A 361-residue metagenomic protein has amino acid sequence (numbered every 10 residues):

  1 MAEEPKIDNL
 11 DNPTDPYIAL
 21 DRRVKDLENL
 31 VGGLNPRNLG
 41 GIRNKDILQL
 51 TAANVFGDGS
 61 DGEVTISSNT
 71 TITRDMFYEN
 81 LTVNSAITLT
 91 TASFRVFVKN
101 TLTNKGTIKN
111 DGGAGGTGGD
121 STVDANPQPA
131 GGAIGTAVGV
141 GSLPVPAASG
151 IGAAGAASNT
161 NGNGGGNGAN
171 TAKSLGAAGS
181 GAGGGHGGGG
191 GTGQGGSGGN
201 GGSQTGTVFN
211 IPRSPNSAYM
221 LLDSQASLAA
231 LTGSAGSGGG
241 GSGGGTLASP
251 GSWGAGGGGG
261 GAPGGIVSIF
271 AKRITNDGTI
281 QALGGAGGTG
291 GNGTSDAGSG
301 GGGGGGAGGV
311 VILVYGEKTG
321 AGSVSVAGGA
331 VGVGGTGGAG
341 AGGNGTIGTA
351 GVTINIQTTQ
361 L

Functional and structural regions predicted by a protein language model:
M1-N38: Extracellular "spike/adhesin" assembly and maturation modules and analogous cytosolic coiled-coil scaffolds
D15, S60-R74, N84-L89: Surface-exposed ligand/attachment interfaces on beta-rich extracellular proteins
N29-G32, L39, I47, T88 (+4 more regions): Disulfide-stabilized cysteine-rich extracellular repeat microdomains
K45-E63, T101-I312, T319-T353: Glycine-centric low-complexity/flexibility signal
S67-M76, F94-V96, I269, I312-L313: Short aromatic-glycine motifs in intrinsically disordered, low-complexity regions
N69, N80, N84-A86, S93 (+2 more regions): Tight coil/turn sites that cap or link beta-strands
R74-M76, L89-T91, G260-A262: Short, surface-exposed loop/turn motifs at beta-strand boundaries within globular domains
N355-L361: C-terminal interaction-tip segments
